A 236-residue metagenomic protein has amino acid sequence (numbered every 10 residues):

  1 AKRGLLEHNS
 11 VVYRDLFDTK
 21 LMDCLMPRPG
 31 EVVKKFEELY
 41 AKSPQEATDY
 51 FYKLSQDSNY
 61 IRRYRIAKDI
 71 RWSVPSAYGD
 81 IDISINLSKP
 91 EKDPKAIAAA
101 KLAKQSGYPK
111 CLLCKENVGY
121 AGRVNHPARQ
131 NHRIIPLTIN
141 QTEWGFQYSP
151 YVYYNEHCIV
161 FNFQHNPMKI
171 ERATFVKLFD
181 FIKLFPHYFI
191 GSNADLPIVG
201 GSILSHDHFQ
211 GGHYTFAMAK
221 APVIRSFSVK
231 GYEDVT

Functional and structural regions predicted by a protein language model:
A1-V160, Q164-P167: Active-site microenvironments that recognize anionic phosphate/pyrophosphate groups
I85, Y148, S192, G211-H213: Hydrophobic side chains in beta-strands
L112-V118, F179, G191-N193, A221-I224: Short C-terminal domain-edge/linker segments immediately following a structured domain
A128-Q130, N193-L196: Short acidic (Asp/Glu) patches
N131-R133, F163-I190: Helical scaffold of the NTase/Pol beta-like nucleotidyltransferase catalytic core
K169, H187-I190, L196-S202, H213-T236: Conserved His + Asp/Glu catalytic blocks
S205: Active-site-proximal loop/helix of nucleotide/amide-processing enzymes and allied scaffolds
